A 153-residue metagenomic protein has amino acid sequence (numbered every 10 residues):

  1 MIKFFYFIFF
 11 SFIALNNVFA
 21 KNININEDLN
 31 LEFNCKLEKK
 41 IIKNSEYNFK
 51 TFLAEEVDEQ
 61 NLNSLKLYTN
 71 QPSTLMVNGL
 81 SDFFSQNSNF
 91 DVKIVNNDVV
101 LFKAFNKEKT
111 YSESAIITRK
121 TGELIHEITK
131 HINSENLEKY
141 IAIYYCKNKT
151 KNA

Functional and structural regions predicted by a protein language model:
M1-I25: Classical Sec-dependent N-terminal signal peptides that target proteins to the secretory pathway
N24-F49, C146: Tryptophan-anchored aromatic micro-motifs
N26-N34, V95-A104, G122-I125: Short, hydrophobic/aromatic-rich segments at coil-to-beta transitions
L37-I41, N106, T121, K130-I132 (+1 more regions): Beta-strand elements of well-folded, non-transmembrane domains
K50-N87, E123-K130: N-terminal glycine/threonine-rich, aromatic-flanked beta-hairpin/loop signature
T51, F90, S112-R119, A142-N148: Hydrophobic/aromatic beta-strand elements that line small-molecule binding cavities or substrate pockets in beta-rich
N70-A115: Contiguous, well-ordered beta-strand patches that form the walls/edges of small beta-barrel/beta-sandwich domains
I128-A153: Edge beta-strand at a domain terminus
